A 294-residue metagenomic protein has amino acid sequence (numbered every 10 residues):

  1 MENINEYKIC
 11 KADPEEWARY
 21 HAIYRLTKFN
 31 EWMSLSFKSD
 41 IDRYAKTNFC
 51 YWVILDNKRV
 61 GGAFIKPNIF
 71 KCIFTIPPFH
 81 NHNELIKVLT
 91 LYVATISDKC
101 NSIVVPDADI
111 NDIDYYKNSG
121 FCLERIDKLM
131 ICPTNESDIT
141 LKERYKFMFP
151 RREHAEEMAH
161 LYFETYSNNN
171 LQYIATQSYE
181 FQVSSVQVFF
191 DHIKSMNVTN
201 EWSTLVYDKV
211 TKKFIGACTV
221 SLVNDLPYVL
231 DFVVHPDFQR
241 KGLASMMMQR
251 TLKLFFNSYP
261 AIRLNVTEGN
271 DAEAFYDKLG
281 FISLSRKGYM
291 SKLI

Functional and structural regions predicted by a protein language model:
M1-E2, F79-Y145, F149-R151, G288-K292: Acyl-donor-binding surface of acyltransferase catalytic domains
E2-Y20, K146-Y173: A short beta-loop-alpha structural element at the N-terminal edge of CoA-dependent acyl/N-acetyltransferase catalytic
A12, S34-I96, G216-L230, P236: Conserved donor-binding loop and adjoining core beta-sheet/short helix segment in diverse acyl/aminoacyl transferases
S34-R43, I65-I69, Q172-P227, F232: A conserved beta-strand-loop-helix scaffold within acyl/acetyltransferase catalytic domains
E84-C100, M246-A261, D277, I282: Conserved acyl-CoA
S102-P106, V229, I262-V266: Conserved hydrophobic beta-strand within the GNAT/NAT acetyltransferase core sheet that lines the active-site cleft
A244, M248, G269-A272, S291-I294: Short glycine/proline-centered loop/turn elements that form peptide/ligand docking sites
